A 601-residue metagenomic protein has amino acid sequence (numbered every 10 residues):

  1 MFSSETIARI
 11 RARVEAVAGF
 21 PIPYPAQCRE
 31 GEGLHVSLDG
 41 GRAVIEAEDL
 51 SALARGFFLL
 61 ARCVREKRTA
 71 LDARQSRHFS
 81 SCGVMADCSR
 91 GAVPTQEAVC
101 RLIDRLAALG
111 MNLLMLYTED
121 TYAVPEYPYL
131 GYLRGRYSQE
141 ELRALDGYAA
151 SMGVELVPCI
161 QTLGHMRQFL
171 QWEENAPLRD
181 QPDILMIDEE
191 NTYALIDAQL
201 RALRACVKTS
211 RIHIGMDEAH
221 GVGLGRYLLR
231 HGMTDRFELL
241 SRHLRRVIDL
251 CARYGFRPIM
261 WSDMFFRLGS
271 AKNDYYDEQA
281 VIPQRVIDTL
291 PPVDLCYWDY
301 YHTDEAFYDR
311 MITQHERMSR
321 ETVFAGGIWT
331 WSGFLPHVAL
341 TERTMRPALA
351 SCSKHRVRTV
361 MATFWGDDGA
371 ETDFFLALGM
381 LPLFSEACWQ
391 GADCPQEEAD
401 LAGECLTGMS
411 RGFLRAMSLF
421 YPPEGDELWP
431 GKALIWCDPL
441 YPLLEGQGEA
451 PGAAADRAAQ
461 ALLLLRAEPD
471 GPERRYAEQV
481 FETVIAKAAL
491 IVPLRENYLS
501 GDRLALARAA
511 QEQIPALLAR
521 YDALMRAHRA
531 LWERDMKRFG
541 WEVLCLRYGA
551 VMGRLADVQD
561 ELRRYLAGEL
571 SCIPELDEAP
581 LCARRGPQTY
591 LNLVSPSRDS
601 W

Functional and structural regions predicted by a protein language model:
F2-F20, P25, E30, L38 (+7 more regions): Substrate-binding groove of N-acetylhexosamine-processing glycoside hydrolases
F2-R9, D39-A252, I259, F324-G326 (+4 more regions): Feature activates predominantly on carbohydrate-active enzymes
